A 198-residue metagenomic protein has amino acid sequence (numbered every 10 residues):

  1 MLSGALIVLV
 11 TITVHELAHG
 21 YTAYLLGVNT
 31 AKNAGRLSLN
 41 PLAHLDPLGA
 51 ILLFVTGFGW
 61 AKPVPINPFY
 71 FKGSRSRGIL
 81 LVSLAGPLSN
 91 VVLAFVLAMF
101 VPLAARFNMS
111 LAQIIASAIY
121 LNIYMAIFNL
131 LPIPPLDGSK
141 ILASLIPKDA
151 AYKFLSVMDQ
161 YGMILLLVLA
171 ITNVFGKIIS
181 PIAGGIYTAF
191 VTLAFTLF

Functional and structural regions predicted by a protein language model:
M1-F198: Hydrophobic transmembrane alpha-helices and their immediate loop junctions in multi-pass integral membrane proteins
